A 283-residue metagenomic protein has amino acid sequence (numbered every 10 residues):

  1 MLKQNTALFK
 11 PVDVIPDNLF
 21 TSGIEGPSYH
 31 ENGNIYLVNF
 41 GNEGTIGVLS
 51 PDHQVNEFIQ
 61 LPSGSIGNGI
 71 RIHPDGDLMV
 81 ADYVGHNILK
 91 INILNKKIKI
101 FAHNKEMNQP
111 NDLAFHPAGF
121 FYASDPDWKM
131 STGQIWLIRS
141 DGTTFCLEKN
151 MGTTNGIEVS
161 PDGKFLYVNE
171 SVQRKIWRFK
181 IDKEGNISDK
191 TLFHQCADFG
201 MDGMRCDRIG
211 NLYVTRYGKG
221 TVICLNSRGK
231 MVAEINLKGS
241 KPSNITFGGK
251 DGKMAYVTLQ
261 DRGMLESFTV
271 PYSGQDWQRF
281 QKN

Functional and structural regions predicted by a protein language model:
M1-K10, F40, D125, Q134: Blade/loop signatures of beta-propeller domains
M1-T21, H53, I59, K190-T191 (+1 more regions): A short helix->beta-strand "capping" segment at the edge of beta-propeller domains
N18-N32, P62-D82, N87, N104-Q134 (+4 more regions): Beta-rich, blade/repeat-based domains predominating in secreted/periplasmic proteins but also intracellular
F40-G41, Y83, P126-W128, S171 (+5 more regions): Short loop/turn segments immediately following the C-termini of beta-strands
T45-G47, N87-L89, Q134-W136, K175-W177 (+2 more regions): A short loop-to-beta-strand structural motif that recurs across blades of beta-propeller domains
L49-Q54, N92-K96, I138-G142, K180-G185 (+2 more regions): Short loop/turn segments that connect beta-strands within beta-propeller blades
I181-N244: Glycine/small-residue-rich hydrophobic helix-like segments
S243-N283: Blade-level signature of beta-propeller repeat domains, shared across WD40, Kelch, NHL, RCC1 and BNR/Asp-box propellers
